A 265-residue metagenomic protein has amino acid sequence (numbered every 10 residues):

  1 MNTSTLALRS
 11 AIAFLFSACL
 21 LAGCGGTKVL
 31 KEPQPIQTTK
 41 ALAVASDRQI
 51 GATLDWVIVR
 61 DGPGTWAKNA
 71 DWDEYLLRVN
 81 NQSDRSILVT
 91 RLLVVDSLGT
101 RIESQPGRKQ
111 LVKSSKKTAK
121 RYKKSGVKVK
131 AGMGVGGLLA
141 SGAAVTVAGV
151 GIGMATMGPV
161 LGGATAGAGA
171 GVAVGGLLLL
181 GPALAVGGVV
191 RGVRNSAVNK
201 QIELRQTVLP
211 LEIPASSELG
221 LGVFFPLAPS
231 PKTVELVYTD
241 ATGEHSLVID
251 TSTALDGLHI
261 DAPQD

Functional and structural regions predicted by a protein language model:
N2-I12: Bacterial N-terminal signal peptides that target proteins for export
L20-G23: C-terminal motif of bacterial Sec signal peptides marking the signal peptidase cleavage site
K28-N69: Low-complexity, acidic Ser/Thr/Pro/Gly-rich terminal tails and inter-domain linkers that flank the onset of structured
G62-T65, V208-E212: Beta-strand-rich interaction surfaces with strong enrichment in secreted/lumenal proteins
D73-N81, S216: Short, well-ordered beta-strand segments enriched in hydrophobic/aromatic residues
Q82-G142, V172-T207: The feature marks short-to-medium sequence segments in extracytoplasmic or secretory-pathway proteins
P214-V223: Short Pro-Gly-centered flexible turn/kink motifs
P231-D265: Terminal connector regions
